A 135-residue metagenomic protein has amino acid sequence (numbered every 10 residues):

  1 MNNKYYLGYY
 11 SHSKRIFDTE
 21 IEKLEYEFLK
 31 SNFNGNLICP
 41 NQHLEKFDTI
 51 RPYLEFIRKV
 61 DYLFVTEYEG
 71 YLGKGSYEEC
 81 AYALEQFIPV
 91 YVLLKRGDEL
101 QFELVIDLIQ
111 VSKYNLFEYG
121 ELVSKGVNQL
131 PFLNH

Functional and structural regions predicted by a protein language model:
M1-H135: Conserved catalytic or regulatory cores that recognize and/or transform ribose-phosphate-containing ligands
